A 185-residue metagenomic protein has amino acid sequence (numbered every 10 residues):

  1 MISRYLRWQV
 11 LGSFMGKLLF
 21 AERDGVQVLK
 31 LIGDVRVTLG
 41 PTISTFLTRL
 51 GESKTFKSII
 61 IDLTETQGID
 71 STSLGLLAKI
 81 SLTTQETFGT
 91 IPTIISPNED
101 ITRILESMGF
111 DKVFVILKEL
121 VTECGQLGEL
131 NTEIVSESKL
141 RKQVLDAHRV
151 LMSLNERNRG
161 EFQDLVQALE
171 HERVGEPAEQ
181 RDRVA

Functional and structural regions predicted by a protein language model:
I2-E65, L82-A185: STAS-like cytosolic regulatory interaction modules
G68: Residues immediately C-terminal
L77-S81: Histidine-anchored nucleotide/phosphate-binding helix
